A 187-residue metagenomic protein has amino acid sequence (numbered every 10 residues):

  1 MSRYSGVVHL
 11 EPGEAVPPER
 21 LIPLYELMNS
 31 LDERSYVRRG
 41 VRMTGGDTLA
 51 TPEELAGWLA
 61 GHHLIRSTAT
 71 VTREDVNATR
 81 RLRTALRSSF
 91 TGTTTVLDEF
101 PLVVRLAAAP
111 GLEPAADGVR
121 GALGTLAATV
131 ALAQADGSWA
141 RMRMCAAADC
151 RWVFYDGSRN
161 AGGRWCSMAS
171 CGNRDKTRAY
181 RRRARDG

Functional and structural regions predicted by a protein language model:
M1-M144, A148-Y155: Short helix-coil boundary/hinge micro-motifs
M142-A147, G163, M168, R174: Residues immediately within or flanking Cys/His clusters that coordinate Zn2+ in small zinc-binding modules
D156-G163: Short linker/helix segments within small regulatory modules
A169-G187: Basic DNA-binding region of bZIP-type proteins
